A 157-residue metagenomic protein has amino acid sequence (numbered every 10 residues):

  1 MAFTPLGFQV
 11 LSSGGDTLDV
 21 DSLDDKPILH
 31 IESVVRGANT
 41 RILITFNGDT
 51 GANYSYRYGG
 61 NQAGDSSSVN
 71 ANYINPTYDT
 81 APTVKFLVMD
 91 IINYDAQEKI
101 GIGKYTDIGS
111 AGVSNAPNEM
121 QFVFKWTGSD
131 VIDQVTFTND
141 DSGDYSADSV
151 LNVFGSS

Functional and structural regions predicted by a protein language model:
M1-S157: Surface-exposed molecular-recognition determinants
